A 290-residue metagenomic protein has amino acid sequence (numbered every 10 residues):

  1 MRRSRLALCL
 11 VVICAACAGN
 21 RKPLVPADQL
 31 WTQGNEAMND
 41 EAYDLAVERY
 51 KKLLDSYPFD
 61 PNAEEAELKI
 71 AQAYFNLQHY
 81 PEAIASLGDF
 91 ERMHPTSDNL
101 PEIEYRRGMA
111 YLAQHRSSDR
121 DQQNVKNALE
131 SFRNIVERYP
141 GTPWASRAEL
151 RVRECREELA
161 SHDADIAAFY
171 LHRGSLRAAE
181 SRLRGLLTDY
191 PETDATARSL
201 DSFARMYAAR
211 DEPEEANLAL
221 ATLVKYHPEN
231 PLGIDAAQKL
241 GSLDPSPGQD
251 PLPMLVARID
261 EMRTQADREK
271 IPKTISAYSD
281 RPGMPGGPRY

Functional and structural regions predicted by a protein language model:
M1-A7: Bacterial N-terminal signal peptides that target proteins for export
R2, I13-Y290: Acidic, polar-rich low-complexity tracts and alpha-helical solenoid repeat scaffolds
